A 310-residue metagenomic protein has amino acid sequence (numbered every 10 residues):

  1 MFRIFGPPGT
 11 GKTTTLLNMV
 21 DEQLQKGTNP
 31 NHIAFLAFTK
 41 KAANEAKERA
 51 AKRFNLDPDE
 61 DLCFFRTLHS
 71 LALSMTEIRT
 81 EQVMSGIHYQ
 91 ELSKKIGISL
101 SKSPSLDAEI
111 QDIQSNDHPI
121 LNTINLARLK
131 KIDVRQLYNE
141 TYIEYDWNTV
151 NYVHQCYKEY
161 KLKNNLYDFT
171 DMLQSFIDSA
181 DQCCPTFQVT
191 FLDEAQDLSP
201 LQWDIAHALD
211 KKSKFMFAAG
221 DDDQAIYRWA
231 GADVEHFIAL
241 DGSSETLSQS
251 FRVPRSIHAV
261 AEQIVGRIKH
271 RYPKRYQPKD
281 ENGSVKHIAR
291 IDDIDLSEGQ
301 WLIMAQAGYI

Functional and structural regions predicted by a protein language model:
M1-E81, A259-E262: P-loop NTPase Walker
M1-T10, T14-T15, H32-A34, S105-F191 (+3 more regions): Accessory N-terminal region flanking or inserted into the helicase ATPase core in nucleic-acid motor proteins
P7-T13, F38-K41, Q196-N282, L302-I310: Conserved helicase motor core of SF1/SF2 NTP-dependent helicases
N18-Q25, E48-K52, Q174-D181, D204-K211: Short, well-ordered alpha-helices that flank and scaffold nucleotide-derived cofactor binding pockets
T28-H32, R53-D61, I78-E91, I98-P104 (+4 more regions): Short, polar/flexible loop-turn hinges at active-site or ligand-entry regions and domain interfaces
N31-H32, D61, P185-V189, K214 (+1 more regions): Short coil/turn segments at beta-strand junctions that form active-site/ligand-binding loops
L56-C63, G242-S243, D280-K286: A short helix-to-beta-strand connector/capping loop
H287-G299: Conserved interdomain hinge at the start of the Helicase C-terminal
